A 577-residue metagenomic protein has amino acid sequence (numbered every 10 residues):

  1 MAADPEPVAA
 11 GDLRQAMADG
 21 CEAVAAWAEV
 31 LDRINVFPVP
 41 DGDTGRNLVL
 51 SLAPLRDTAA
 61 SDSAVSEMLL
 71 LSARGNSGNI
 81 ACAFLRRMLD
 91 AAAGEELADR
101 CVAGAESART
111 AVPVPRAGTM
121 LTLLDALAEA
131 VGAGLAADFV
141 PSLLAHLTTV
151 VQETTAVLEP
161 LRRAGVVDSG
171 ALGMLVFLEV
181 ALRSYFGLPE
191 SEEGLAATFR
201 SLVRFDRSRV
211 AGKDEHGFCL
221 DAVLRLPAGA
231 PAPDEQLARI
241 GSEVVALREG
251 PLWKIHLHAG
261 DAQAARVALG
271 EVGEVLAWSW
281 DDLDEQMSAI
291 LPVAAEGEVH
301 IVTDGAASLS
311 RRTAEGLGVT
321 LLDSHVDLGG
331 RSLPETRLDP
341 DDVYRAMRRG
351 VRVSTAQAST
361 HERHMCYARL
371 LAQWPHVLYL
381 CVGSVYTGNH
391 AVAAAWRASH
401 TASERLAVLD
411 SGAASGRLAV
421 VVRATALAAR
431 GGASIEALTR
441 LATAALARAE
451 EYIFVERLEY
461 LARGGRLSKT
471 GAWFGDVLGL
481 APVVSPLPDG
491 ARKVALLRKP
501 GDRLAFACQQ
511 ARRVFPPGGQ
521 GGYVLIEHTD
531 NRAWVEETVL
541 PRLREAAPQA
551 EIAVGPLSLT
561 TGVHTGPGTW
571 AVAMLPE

Functional and structural regions predicted by a protein language model:
A3-D4, G11, A18-W27, V36-G42 (+4 more regions): Acidic, glycine-enriched active-site microenvironments
R33, S63-S66, V157-P160, R345-G350 (+3 more regions): Glycine/charged-rich beta-loop-alpha catalytic/anionic-binding loops adjacent to active sites
N47-L55, S61-V65, A105-E106, T336-A372: Glycine-rich oxoanion-binding loops at beta->alpha junctions
E106-T110, T122-L252, D281-H300, A306-T320 (+4 more regions): Mixed-charge interfacial surface used for oligomerization/domain docking and macromolecular partner engagement
P251-A259: A generic structural motif
D261-W278: Charge-rich, low-aromatic oligomerization/scaffolding segments with amphipathic character
H300-E362: N-terminal glycine-rich anion-binding loop in soluble enzyme alpha/beta folds
A358-S399: Active-site cofactor/cluster-binding pocket
